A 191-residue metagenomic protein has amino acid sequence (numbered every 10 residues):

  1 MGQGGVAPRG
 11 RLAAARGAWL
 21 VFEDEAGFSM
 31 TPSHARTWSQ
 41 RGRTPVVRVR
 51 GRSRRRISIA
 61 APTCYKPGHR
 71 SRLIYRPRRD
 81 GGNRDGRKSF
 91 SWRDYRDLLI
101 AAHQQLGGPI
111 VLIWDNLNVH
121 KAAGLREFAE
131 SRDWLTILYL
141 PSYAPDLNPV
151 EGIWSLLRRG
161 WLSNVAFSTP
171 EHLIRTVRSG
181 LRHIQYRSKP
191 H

Functional and structural regions predicted by a protein language model:
M1-H191: Short functional hotspots at interaction and active-site rims
